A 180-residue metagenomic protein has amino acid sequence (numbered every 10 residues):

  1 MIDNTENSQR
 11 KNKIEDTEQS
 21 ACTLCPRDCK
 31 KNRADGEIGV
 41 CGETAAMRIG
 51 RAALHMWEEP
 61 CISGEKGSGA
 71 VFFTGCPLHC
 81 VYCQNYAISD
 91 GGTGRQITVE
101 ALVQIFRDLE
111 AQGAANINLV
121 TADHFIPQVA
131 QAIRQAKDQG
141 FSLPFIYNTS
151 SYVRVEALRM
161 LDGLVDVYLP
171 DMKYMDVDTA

Functional and structural regions predicted by a protein language model:
M1-I2, N32: Basic Arg/Gly/Lys-rich low-complexity intrinsically disordered segments
I2-T5, C83: N-terminal pre-core extensions flanking Radical SAM catalytic domains
E6-T23, E65-G75: Immediate flanking context of iron-sulfur cluster ligation sites
D16-A52: Cysteine-cluster motifs in flexible loop/terminal segments that predominantly coordinate metals
E37, C41-G163, V167, D176-V177: Conserved Radical SAM active-site core
K173: Cell-envelope and extracellular/periplasmic
